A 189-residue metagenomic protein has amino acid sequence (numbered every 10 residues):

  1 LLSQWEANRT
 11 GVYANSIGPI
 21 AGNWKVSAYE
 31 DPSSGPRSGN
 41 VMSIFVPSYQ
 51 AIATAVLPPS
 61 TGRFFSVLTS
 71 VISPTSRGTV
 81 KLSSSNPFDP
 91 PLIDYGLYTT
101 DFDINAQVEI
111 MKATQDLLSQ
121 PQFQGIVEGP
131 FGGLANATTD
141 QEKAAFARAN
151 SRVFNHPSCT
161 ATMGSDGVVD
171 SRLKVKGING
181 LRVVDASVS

Functional and structural regions predicted by a protein language model:
T10-S189: FAD-dependent oxidoreductase catalytic-site/capping-region signature
